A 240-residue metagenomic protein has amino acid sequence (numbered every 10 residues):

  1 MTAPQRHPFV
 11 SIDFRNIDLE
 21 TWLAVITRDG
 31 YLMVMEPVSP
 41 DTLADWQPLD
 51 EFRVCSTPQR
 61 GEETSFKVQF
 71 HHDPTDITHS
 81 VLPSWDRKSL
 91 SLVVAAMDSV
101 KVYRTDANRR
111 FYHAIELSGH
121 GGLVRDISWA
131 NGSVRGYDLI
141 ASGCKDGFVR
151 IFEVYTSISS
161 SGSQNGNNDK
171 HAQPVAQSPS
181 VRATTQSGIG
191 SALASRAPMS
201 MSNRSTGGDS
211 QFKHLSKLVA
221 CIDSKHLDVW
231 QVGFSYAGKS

Functional and structural regions predicted by a protein language model:
M1-R15, M33-L90, K101-A130, I158-W230: Inter-blade linker and blade-boundary elements of WD-repeat/beta-propeller domains
F14, W22-R28, M35: A structural/positional concept
D18-A24, D76-V93, V134-A141, G238-S240: Structural hallmark of WD40 beta-propellers
I26-D29, P37, V94-D98, S142-D146 (+1 more regions): Conserved strand-to-loop turn within each blade of WD40 beta-propeller repeats
G30, Y103, A130-V134, G147 (+1 more regions): Generic recognition of well-structured, leucine-rich alpha-helical segments and adjacent helix-turn regions within
Y31, K88-L92, S99-V102, D138-L139 (+1 more regions): Conserved active-site beta-strand-loop modules that form the wall/rim of enzyme catalytic pockets and either contain
D126-G132, L139-A141, L227-S240: C-terminal, well-structured subdomains that either form a transmembrane helix-short loop-helix hairpin in multi-pass
